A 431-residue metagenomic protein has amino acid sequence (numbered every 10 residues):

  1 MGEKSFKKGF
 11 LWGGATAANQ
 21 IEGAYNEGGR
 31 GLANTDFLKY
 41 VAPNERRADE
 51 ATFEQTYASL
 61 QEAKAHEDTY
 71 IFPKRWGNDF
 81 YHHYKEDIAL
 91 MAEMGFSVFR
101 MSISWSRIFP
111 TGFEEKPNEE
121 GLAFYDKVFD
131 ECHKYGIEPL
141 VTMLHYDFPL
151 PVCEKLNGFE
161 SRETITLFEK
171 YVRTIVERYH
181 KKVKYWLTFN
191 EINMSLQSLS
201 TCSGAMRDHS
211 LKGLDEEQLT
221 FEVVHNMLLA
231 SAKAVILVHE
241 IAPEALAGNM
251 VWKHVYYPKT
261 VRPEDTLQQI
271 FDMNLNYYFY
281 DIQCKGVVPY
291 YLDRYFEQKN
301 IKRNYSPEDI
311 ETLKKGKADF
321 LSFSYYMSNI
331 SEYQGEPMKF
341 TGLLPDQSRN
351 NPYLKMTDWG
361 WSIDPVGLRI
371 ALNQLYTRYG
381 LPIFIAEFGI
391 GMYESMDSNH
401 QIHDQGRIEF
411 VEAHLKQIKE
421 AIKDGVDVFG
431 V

Functional and structural regions predicted by a protein language model:
G2-D68, T111-F113, L122-G430: Active-site region of glycoside hydrolase catalytic domains
T69-H83, E160-E163: Active-site mouth loops of central-metabolism enzymes
G77-A89, P110, G121: Internal amphipathic alpha-helical repeat/solenoid segments
H83-S104, E138, K315-L321, R378: Catalytic domains of carbohydrate-active enzymes, especially glycoside hydrolases
S97, S106-I108, Y146-F148: A short acidic, glycine/proline-enriched capping/turn motif at secondary-structure boundaries, especially helix N-cap
I103-P117: Glycine-rich, proline-tolerant flexible connector loops at the mouths of alpha/beta enzymes
